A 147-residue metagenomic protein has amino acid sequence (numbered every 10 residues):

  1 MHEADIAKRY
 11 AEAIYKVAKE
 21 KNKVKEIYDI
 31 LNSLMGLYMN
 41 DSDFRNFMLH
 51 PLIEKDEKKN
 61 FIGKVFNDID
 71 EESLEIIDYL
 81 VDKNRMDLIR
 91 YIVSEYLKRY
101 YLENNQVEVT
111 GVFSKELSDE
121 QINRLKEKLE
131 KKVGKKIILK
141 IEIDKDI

Functional and structural regions predicted by a protein language model:
M1-I147: Elongated, mostly alpha-helical coiled-coil "stalk/stator" tethers of large membrane protein machines
